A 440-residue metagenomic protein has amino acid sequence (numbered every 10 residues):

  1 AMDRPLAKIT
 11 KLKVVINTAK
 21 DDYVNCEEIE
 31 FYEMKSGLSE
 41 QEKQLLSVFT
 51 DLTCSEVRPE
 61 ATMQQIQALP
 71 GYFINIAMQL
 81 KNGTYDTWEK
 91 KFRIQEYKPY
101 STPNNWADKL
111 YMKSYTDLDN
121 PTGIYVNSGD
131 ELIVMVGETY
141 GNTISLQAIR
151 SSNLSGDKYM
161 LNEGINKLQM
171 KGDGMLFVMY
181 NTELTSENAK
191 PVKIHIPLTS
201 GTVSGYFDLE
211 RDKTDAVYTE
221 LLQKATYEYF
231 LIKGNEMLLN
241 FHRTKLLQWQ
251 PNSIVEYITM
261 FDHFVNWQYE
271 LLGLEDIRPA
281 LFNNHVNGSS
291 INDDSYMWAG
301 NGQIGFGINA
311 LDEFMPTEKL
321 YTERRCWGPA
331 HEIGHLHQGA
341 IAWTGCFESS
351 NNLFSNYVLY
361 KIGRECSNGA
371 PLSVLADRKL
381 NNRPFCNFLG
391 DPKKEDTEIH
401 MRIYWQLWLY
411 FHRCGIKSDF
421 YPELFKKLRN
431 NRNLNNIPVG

Functional and structural regions predicted by a protein language model:
A1-E40: Aromatic, loop-rich ligand-recognition surfaces of beta-strand-rich domains
M2-R4, I165, K319: Signal that preferentially marks extracellular ectodomain short beta-strand elements of beta-sandwich modules
K8-T10, D22-E27, D130, G174 (+3 more regions): Residues that flank catalytic or metal-binding motifs in active/ligand-binding sites
I16-T18, E30, E138, T182 (+1 more regions): A mature extracytoplasmic/lumenal domain signature
V24, L434-G440: Short, intrinsically disordered, charge-balanced linker/junction segments flanking boundaries in proteins
S39-D208: Beta-strand-enriched, solvent-exposed domains that form extended recognition/catalytic surfaces
S200-Q223: Long, contiguous juxta-domain segments that are non-catalytic but functionally important
Y218-L221, E228-N435: Catalytic cores of extracellular degradative/oxidative enzymes
